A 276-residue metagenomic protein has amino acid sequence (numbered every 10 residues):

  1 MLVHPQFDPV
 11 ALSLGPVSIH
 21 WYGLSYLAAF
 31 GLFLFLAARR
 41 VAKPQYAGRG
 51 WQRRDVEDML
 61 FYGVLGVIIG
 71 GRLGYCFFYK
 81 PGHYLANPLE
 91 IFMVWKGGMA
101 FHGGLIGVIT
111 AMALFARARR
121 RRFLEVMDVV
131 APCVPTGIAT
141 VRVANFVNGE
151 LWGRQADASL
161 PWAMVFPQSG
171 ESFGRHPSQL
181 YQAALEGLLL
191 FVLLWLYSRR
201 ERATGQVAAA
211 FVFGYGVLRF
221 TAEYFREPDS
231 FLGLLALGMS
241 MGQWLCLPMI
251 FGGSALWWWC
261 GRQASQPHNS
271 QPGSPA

Functional and structural regions predicted by a protein language model:
M1-A276: A feature for loop-to-transmembrane-helix boundaries and adjacent hydrophobic helices in multi-pass integral membrane
